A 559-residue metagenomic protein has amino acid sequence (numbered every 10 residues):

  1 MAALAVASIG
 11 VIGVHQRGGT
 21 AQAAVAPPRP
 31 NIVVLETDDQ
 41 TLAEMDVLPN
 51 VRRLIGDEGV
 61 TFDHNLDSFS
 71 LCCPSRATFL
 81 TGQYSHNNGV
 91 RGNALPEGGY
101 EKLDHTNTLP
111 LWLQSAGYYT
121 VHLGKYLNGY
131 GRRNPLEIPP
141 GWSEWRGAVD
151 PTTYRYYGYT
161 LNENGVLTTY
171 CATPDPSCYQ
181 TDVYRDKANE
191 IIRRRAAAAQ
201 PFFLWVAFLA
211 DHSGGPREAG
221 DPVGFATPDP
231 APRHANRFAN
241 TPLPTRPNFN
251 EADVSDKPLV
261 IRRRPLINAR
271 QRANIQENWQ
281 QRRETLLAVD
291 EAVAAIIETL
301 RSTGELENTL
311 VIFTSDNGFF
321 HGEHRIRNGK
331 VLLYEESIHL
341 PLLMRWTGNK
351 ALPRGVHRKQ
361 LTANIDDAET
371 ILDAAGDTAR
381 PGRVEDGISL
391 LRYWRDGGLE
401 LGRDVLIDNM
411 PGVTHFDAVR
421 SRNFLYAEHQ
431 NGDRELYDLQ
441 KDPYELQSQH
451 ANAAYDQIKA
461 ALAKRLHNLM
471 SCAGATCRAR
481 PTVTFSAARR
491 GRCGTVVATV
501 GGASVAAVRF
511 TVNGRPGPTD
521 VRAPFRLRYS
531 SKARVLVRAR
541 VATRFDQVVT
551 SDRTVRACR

Functional and structural regions predicted by a protein language model:
I9-A26, R559: C-terminal region of N-terminal signal peptides and the immediate post-cleavage residues of exported proteins
V14-Q16, F485-G491, T495-R559: Long, low-complexity serine/threonine/glycine- and acidic-rich segments characteristic of extracellular
G18-A21, P28-P30, T37, L259 (+6 more regions): Long, internal low-complexity/basic segments
P27, T37, L42-E44, D150-D175 (+6 more regions): Active-site-proximal cap/lid insertion segments
I32, D38-Q40, L113, K125 (+6 more regions): A short aromatic-rich beta-strand->coil structural motif
V34-T37, T41-H122, R132, P140 (+2 more regions): Active-site segment of extracytoplasmic enzymes that catalyze sulfate/phosphate-ester chemistry
P110-Y118, R185-A188, A294, W346-K350 (+2 more regions): Non-catalytic, well-ordered alpha-helical segments in soluble enzyme domains
P140-T152, N317-E323, A363-A368, L372-L439 (+2 more regions): C-terminal cap/loop subdomain of S1 sulfatases and analogous C-terminal strand-loop tails that border
